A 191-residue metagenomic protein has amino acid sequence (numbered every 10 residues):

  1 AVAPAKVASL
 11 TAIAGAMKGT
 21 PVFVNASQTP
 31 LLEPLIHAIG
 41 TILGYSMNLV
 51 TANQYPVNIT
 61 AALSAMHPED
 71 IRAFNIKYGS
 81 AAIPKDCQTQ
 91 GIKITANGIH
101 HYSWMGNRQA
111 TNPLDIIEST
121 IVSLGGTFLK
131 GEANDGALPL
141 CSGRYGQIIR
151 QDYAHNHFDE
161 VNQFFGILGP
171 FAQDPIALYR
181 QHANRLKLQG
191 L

Functional and structural regions predicted by a protein language model:
A1: Active-site-proximal cofactor/substrate-binding loop regions of enzyme domains
P4-L191: Helical cap/lid subdomain of alpha/beta-hydrolase-fold lipid enzymes that gates access to the catalytic pocket
